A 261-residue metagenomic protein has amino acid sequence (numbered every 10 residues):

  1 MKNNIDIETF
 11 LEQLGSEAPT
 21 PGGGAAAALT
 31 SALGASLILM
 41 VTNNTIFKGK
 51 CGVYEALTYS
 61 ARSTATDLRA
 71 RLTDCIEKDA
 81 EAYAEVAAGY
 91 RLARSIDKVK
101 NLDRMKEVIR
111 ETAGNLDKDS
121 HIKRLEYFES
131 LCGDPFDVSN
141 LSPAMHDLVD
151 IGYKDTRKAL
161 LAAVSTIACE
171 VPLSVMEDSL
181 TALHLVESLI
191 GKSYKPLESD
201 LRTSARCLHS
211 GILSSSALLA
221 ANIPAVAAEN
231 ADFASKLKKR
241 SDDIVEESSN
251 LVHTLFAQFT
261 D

Functional and structural regions predicted by a protein language model:
K2-T20, K195: Short, hydrophobic/aliphatic alpha-helical segments
D6, F10, L33-M40, C75-K78 (+4 more regions): Amphipathic, well-ordered alpha-helical segments in soluble domains
S16-L39, P196-S215: Conserved phosphate/anionic-ligand binding catalytic regions in large, soluble enzymes, centered on
L29-L33, A61, L68-C75, V164 (+5 more regions): Amphipathic alpha-helix face/heptad-repeat signature
M40-G52: Transmembrane signal-anchor/signal-peptide helices with a preference for the extracytoplasmic
G49-R91: A structural-propensity feature for long, helix-poor, extended segments
A82-S210: Amphipathic alpha-helical interface segments
R206-F256: Long amphipathic all-alpha helical oligomerization modules
